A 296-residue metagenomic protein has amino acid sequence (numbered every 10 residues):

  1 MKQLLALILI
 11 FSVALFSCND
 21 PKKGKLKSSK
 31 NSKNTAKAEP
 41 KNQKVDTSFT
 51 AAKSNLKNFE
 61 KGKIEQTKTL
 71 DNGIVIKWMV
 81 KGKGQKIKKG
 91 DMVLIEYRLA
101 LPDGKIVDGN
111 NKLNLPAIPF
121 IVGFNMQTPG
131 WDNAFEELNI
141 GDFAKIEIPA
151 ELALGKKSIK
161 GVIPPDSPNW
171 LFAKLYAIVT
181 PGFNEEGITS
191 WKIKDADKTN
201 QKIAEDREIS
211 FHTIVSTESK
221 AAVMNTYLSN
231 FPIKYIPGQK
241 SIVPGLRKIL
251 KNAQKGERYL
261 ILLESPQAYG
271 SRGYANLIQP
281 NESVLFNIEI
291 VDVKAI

Functional and structural regions predicted by a protein language model:
M1-F16: Sec-dependent bacterial lipoprotein signal peptides
C18-I296: Cross-family detector of peptidyl-prolyl cis-trans isomerase
